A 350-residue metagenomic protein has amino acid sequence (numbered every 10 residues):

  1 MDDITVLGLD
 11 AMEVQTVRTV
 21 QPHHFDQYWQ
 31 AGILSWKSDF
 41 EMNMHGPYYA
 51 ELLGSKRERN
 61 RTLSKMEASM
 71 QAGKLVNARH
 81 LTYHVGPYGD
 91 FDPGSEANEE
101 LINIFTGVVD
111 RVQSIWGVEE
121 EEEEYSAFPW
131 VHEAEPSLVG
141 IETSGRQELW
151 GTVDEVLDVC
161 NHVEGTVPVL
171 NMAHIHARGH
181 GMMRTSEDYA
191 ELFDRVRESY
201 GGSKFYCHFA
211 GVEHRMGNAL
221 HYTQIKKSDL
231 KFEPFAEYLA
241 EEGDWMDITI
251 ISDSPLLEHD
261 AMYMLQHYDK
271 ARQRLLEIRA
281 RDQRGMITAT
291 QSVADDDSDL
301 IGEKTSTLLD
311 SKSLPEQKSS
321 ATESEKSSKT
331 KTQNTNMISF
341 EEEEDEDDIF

Functional and structural regions predicted by a protein language model:
M1-A68, E277-S313, S319, S324-S328 (+1 more regions): N-terminal pre-domain/capping segments
D2-L7, F25-N43, Q71-L75, D110-Q113 (+4 more regions): Acidic (Asp/Glu)-rich catalytic clusters
M12-V14, M42-G46, L81-Y83, V139-I141 (+3 more regions): Hydrophobic faces of well-ordered beta-strands that scaffold small-molecule active sites in alpha/beta enzyme cores
Q15-T19, P47-Y49, G86-Y88, E142-R146 (+3 more regions): Active-site beta-loop-alpha junctions enriched in small/polar residues
E51-L170: Active-site acidic/histidine proton-transfer and metal-coordination neighborhood in alpha/beta enzyme cores
D92-S95, W150, H176-D247: Gly/Pro-rich active-site loop or hairpin
I251-M262, G285-M286: A short, acidic, flexible beta-alpha connecting loop/helix-capping segment that sits on the rim of active
E258-R274: C-terminal helical cap(s) of enzyme catalytic domains, especially alpha/beta-barrels
